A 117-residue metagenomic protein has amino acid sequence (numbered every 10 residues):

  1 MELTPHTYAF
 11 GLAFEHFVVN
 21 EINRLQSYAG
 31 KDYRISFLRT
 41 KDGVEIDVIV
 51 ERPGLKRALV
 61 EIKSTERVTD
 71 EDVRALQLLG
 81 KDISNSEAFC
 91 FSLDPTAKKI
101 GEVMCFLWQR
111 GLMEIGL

Functional and structural regions predicted by a protein language model:
M1-L117: A cross-kingdom feature that marks ATP-driven nucleic-acid transaction machinery
